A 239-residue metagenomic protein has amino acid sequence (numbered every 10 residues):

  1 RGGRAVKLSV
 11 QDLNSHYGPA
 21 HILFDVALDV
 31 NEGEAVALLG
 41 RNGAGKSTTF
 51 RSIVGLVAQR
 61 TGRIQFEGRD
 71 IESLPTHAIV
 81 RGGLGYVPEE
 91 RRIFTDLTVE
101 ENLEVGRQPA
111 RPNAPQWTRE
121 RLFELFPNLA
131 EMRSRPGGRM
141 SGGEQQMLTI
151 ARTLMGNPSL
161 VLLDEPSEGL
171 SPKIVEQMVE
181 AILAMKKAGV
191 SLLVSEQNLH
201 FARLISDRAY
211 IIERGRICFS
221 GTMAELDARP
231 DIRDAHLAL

Functional and structural regions predicted by a protein language model:
G18, Q59, L74, V99-W117 (+3 more regions): ABC-type ATPase nucleotide-binding domains, specifically the catalytic core motifs of the NBD
L39-R41: The feature captures the beta-strand-to-loop junction immediately N-terminal to the Walker
V54: Helix-to-loop junction immediately C-terminal to a conserved catalytic motif
G62-R69, G82, P115-R119: Conserved ABC transporter NBD signature motif
T153-L154: ABC ATPase C-loop
V161-E165: Catalytic Walker B motif of ABC-type/P-loop ATPase nucleotide-binding domains
